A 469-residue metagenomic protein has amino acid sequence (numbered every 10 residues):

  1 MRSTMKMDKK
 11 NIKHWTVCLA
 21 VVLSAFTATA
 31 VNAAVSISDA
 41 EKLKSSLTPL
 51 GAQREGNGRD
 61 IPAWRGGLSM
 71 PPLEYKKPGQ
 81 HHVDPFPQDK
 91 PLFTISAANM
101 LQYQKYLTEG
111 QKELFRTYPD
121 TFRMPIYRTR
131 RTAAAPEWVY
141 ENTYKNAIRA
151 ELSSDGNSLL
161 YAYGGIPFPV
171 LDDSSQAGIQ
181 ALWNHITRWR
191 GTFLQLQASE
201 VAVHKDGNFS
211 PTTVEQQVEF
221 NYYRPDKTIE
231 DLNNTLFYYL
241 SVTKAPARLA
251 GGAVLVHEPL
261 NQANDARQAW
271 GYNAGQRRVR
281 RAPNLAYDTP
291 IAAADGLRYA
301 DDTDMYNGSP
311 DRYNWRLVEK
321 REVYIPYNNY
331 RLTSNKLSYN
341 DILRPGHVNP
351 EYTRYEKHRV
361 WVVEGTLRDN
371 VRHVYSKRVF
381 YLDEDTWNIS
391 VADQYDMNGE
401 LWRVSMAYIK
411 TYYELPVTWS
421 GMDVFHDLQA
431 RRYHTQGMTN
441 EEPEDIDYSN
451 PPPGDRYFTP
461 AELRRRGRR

Functional and structural regions predicted by a protein language model:
S3-L19: Bacterial N-terminal signal peptides that target proteins for export
C18-T27: Bacterial N-terminal signal peptides
T27-A34: Sec/Tat signal peptide C-region and signal peptidase I cleavage site
A34-V35, A40-L68, I95, T108 (+2 more regions): Gly/Pro-enriched, hydrophobic low-complexity segments that function as extracytoplasmic propeptides/linkers
I37, K42-A266, N273: Solvent-exposed N-terminal domain segments of exported/luminal and surface proteins
Q197-A245, T303-F380, S390: Extended beta-strand-rich segments in extracellular/periplasmic secretory proteins, especially within noncatalytic
E441-R469: Long, C-terminal catalytic modules of enzymes
